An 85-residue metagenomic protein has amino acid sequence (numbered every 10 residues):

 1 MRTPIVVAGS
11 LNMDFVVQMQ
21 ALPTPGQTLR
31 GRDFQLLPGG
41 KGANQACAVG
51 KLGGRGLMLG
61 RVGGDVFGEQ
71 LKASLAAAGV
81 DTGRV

Functional and structural regions predicted by a protein language model:
M1-V62, V66-V80: Glycine-rich phosphate/adenosyl-contacting loop at the front of the ribokinase-like
G83-V85: A short, structured active-site edge motif that brings together acidic residues
